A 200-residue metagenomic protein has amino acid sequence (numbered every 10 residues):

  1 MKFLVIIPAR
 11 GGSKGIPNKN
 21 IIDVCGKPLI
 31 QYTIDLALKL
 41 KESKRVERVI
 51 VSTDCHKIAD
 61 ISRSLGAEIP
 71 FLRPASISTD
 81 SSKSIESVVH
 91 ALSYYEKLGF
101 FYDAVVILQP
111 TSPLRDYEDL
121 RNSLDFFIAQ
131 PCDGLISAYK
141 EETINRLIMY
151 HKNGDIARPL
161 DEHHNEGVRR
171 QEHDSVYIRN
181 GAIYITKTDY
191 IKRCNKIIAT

Functional and structural regions predicted by a protein language model:
M1-P17: N-terminal nucleotide-binding beta1-loop-alpha1 segment
K2-I7, I30, R48-V51: Hydrophobic targeting segments
I6, I22-G26, V51, I107: Conserved SAM-binding loop
L29-V46, D60-I61: A short, N-terminal amphipathic alpha-helix
E42, H56-V106, R115-N122: Short phosphate-binding loop-to-helix
V46, F100-Y102, P131-D133: Short, high-confidence coil segments that cap the C-terminus of an alpha-helix and link into the following beta-strand
S52, R73, S137-A138: Generic beta-sheet signal
E86, P113-A199: Conserved core of the sugar-phosphate nucleotidyltransferase
